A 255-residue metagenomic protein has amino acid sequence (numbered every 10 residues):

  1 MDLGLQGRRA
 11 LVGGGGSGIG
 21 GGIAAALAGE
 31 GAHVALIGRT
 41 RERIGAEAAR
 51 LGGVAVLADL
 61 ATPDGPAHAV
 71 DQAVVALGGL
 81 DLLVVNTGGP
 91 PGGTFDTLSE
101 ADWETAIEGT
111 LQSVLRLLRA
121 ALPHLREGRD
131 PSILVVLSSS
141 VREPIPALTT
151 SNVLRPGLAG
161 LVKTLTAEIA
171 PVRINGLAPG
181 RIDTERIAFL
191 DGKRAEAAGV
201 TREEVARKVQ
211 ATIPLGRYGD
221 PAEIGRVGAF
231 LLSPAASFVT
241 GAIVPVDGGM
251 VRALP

Functional and structural regions predicted by a protein language model:
R9, G16-G18: Conserved glycine-rich cofactor-binding loop
E30-A46: Conserved glycine-rich Rossmann-like NAD(P)H-binding loop of the short-chain dehydrogenase/reductase
V84, A170-R173, V239-G241: Short, small/polar-rich loop/turn modules that mediate ligand/substrate recognition or access, typified
T94-F95, S99-I107, V209: Substrate-binding pocket helix/loop in short-chain dehydrogenase/reductase
P123, A167-E168, S237: Alpha-helical segment proximal to the catalytic Tyr-Lys
L134-L158, V162-A170, R181-I182: Catalytic loop of short-chain dehydrogenase/reductase
E143, R217, G228-A229, T240-P255: Short C-terminal tail/terminal secondary-structure segment of NAD(P)H-dependent dehydrogenase/reductase domains
